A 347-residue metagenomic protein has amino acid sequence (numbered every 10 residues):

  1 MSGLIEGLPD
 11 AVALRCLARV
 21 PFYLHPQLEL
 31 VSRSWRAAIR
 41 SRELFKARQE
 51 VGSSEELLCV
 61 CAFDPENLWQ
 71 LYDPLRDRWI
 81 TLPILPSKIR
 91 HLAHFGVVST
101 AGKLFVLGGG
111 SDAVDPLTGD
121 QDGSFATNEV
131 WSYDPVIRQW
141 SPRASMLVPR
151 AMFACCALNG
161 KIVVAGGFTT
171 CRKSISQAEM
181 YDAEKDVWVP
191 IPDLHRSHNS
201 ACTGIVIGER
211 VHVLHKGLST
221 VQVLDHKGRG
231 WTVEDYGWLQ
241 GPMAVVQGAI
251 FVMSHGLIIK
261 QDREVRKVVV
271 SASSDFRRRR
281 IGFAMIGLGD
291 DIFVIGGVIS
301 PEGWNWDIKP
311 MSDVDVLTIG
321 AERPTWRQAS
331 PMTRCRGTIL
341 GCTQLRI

Functional and structural regions predicted by a protein language model:
M1-I347: Kelch-like beta-propeller repeat domains
